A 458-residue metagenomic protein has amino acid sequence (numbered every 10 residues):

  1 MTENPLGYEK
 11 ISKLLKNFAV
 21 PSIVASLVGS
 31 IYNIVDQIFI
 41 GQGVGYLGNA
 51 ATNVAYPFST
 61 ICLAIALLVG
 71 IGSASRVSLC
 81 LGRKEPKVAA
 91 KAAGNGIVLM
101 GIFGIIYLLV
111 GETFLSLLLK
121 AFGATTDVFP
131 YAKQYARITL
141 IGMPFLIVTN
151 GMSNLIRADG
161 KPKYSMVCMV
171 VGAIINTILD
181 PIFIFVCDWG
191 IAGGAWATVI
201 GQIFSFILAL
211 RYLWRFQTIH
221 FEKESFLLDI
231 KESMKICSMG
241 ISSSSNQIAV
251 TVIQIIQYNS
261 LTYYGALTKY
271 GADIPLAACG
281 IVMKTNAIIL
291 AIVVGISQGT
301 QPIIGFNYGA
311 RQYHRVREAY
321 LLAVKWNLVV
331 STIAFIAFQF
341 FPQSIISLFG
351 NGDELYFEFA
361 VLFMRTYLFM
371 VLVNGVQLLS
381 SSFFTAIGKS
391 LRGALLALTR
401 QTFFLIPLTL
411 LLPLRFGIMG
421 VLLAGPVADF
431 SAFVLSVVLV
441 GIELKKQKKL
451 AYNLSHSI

Functional and structural regions predicted by a protein language model:
M1-A19, V77-G142, V186-I241, I304-M370 (+1 more regions): Short alpha-helical transmembrane segments in multi-pass integral membrane proteins
S12-I31, V35, F58-I65, I141 (+5 more regions): Residue-level signal for short hydrophobic patches within transmembrane helices of multi-pass membrane transporters
N17-D36, I138, T149, G172 (+2 more regions): Transmembrane helical elements of multi-pass membrane transporters/channels
S22, S26, I38, S75 (+15 more regions): Transmembrane alpha-helix boundary and packing residues in multipass membrane permease domains and related
I31-A50, L119-T126, I182-W189, T251-V282 (+3 more regions): Helix-terminus/linker motif at the lipid-water interface of multi-pass membrane proteins
N49-L109, L146-S165, Y258, A278-P342 (+1 more regions): Small-residue-rich hydrophobic transmembrane alpha-helices
I61-A64, N176-D180, F206-L210, I288 (+3 more regions): Hydrophobic transmembrane alpha-helices of multi-pass small-molecule transporters
G70, T139-R157, S165-A173, G194-I207 (+4 more regions): Short runs within selected transmembrane alpha-helices of multi-pass transporters and secretion channels
